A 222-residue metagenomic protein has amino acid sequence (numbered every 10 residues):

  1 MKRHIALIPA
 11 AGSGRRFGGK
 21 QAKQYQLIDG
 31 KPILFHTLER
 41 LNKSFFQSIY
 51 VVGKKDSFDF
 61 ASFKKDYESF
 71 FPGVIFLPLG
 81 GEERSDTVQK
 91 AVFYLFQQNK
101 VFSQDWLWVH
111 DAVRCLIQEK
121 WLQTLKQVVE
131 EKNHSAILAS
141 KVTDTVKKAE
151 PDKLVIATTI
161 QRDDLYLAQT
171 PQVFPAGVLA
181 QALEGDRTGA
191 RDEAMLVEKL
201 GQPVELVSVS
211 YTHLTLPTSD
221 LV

Functional and structural regions predicted by a protein language model:
K2-F58: N-terminal glycine-rich phosphate-binding loop and ensuing alpha1 helix
L7-A11, V52, H110, L138-K141 (+1 more regions): Short beta-strand segments
I8, L34, A91, D111 (+2 more regions): Residue-level signal for inorganic ion chemistry
L34-Q104: Conserved N-terminal catalytic core of the sugar/cofactor nucleotidyltransferase
L107: Short aromatic/hydrophobic "clamp" motif used to bind/position activated sugar donors
L116-V207: Conserved core of the sugar-phosphate nucleotidyltransferase
T212-T218: Conserved small/polar residues in nucleotide/adenosyl-binding loops
